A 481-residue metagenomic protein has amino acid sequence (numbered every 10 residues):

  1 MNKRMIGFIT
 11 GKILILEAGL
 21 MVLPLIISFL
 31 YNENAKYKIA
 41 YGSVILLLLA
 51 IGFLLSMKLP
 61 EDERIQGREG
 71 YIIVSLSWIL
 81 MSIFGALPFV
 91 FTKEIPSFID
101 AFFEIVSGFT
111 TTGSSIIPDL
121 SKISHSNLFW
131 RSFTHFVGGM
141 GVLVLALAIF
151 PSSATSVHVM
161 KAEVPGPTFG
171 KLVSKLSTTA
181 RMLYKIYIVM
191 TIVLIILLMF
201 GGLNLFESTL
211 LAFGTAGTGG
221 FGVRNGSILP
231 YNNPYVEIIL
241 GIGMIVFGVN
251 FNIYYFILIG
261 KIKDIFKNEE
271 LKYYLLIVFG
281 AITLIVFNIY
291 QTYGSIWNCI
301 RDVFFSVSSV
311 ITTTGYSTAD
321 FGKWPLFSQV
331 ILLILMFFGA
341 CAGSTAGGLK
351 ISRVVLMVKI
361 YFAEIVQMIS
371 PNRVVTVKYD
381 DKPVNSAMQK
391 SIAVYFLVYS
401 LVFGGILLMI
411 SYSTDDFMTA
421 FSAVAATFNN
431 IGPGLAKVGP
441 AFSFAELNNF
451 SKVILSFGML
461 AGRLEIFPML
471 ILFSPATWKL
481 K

Functional and structural regions predicted by a protein language model:
M1-K481: Membrane-proximal intracellular helices of multi-pass ion channels
